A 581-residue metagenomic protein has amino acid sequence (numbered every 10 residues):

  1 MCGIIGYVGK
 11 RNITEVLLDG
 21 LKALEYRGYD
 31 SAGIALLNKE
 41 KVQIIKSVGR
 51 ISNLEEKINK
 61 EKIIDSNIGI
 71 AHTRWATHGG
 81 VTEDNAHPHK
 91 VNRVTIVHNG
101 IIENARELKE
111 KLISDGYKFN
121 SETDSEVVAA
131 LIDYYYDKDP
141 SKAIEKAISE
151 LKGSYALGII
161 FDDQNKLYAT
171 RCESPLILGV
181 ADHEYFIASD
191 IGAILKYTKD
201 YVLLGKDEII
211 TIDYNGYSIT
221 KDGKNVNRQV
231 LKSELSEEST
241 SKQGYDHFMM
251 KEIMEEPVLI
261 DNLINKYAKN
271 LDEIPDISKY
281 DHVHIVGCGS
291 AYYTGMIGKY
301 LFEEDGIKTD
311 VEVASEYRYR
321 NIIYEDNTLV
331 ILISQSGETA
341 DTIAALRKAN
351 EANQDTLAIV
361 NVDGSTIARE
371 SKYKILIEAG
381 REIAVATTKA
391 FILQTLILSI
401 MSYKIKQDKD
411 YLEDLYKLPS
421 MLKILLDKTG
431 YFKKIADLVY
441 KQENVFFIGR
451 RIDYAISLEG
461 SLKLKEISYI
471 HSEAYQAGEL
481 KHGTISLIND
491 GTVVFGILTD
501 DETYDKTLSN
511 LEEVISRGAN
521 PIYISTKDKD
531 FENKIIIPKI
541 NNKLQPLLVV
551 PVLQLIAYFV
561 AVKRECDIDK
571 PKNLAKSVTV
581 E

Functional and structural regions predicted by a protein language model:
M1-K242, D246-H247, E252-E255, D261-N262 (+6 more regions): Conserved short alpha-helical segments that host acidic/polar catalytic motifs at enzyme active sites
N12-I13, Y134-P140, N165-K166, Y403-L412 (+1 more regions): Short helix-capping/linker segments at secondary-structure and domain boundaries
N38, Y475, L480-G483, L487-I540 (+1 more regions): Gly/His-enriched, cation/cofactor- and phosphate-binding structural elements
N67-D84, D261-P275, G298-I333, T339 (+1 more regions): Glycine-rich oxoanion-binding loops at beta->alpha junctions
I68, V94, H282, L329 (+3 more regions): Structural motif
I113, I194-Y197, L376-K389, L480 (+2 more regions): Short beta-alpha connecting loops at secondary-structure transitions that line or flank enzyme active sites
E256-I260, I264-H284, A352, Y373-V493 (+1 more regions): Active-site phosphate/pyrophosphate-binding segments
S278-K417, R450, I497-F531, I556: Glycine-rich phosphate-binding loops that contact phosphosugars or nucleotide phosphates
